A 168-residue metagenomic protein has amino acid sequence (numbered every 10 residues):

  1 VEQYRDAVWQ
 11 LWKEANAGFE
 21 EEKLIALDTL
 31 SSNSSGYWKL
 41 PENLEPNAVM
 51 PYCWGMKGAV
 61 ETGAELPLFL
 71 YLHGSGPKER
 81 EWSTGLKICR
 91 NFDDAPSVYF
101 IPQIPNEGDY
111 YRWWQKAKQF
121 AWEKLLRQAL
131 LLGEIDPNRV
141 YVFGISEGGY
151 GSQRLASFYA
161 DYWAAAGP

Functional and structural regions predicted by a protein language model:
V1-L66, E147: A domain-start/cap signature at the N-terminus of enzymes
A59-A64, Y111-E147, S157-Y162: Gly/Ser-rich "nucleophile elbow"/oxyanion-hole loop immediately N-terminal to the catalytic nucleophile in hydrolases
L66-L68, L72-L131: Active-site machinery of serine-nucleophile hydrolases
Y71, G167-P168: A short, hydrophobic beta-strand element of the alpha/beta-hydrolase
G76-K78, S146, Y150: Gly/Ser/Thr-rich beta-alpha loop segments that engage phosphate groups in nucleotides
Y150, A164-G167: Accessory recognition modules or surfaces
G151-L155: Hydrolases whose catalytic domains are alpha/beta-hydrolase-1, hotdog thioesterase, or metallo-beta-lactamase-like
